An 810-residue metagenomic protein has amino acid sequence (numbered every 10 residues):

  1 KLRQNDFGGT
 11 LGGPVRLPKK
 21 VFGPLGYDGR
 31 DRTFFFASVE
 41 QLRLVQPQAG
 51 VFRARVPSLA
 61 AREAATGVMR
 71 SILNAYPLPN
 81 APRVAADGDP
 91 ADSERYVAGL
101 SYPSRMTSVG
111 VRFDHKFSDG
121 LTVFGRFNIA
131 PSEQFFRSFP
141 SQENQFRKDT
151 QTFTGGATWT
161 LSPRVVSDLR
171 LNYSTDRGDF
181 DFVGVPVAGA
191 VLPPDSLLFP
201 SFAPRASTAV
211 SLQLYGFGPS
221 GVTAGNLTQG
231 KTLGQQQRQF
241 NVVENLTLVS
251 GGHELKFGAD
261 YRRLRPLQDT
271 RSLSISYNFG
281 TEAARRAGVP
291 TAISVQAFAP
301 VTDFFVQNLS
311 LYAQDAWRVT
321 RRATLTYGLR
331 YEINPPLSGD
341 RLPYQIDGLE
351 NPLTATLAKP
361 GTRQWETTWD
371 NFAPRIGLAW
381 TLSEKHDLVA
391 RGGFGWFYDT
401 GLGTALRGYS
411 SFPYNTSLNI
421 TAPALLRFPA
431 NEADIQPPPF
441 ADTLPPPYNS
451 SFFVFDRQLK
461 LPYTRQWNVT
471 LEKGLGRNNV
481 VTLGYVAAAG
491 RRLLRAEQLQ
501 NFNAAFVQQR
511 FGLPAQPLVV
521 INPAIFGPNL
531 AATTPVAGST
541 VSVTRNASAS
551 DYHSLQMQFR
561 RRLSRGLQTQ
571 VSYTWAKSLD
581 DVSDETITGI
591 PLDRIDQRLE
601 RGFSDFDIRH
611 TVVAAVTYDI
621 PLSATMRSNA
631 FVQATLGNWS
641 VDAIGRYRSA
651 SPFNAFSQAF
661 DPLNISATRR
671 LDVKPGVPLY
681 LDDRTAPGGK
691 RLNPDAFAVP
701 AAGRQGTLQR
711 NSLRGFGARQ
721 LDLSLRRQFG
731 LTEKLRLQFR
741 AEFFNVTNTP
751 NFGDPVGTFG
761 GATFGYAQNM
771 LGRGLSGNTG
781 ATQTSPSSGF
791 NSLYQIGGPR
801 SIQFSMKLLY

Functional and structural regions predicted by a protein language model:
K1-V165, T175-T223, G234, V249 (+7 more regions): Acidic, glycine-rich flexible loop segments
R3, R322, P336, A433-D442 (+1 more regions): Short, solvent-exposed micro-motifs at the edges of structured domains
N5-G9, T107-V111, D149-G155, L171 (+11 more regions): Hydrophobic, lipid-facing positions within transmembrane beta-strands of outer-membrane proteins
G13-V15, H115, W159, T247-S250 (+9 more regions): Residue-level signature of outer-membrane beta-barrel architecture
A37-Q41, G125-I129, L169-T175, F257-R263 (+8 more regions): Transmembrane beta-barrel strands of outer-membrane/channel proteins
Q41-R83, L161, S174-G216, G252 (+6 more regions): A surface-exposed, glycine/aromatic-enriched loop/edge motif typical of exported proteins
G120-V123, R164-S167, H253-L255, A323-L325 (+5 more regions): Repeated loop/turn-to-beta-strand initiation elements of outer-membrane beta-barrel proteins
P200, Q213-S220, A224, T228-K231 (+4 more regions): Signature of Gram-negative outer-membrane beta-barrel scaffolds
